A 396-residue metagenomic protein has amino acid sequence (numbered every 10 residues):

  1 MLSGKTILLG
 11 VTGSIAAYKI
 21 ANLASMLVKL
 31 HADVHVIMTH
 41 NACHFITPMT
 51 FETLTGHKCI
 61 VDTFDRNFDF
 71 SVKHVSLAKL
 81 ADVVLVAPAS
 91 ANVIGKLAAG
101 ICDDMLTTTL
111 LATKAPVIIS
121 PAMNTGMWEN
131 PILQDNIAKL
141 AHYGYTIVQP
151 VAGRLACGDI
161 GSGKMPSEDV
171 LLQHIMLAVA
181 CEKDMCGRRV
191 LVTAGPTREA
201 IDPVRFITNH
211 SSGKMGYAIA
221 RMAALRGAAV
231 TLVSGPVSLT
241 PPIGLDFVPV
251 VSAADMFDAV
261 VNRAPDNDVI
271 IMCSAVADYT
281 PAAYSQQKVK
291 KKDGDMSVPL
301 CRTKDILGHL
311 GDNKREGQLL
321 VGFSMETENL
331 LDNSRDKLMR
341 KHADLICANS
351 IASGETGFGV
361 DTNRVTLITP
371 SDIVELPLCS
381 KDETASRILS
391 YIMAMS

Functional and structural regions predicted by a protein language model:
M1-I118, N124-S396: A cross-family phosphate/adenosyl-ligand binding-site feature
